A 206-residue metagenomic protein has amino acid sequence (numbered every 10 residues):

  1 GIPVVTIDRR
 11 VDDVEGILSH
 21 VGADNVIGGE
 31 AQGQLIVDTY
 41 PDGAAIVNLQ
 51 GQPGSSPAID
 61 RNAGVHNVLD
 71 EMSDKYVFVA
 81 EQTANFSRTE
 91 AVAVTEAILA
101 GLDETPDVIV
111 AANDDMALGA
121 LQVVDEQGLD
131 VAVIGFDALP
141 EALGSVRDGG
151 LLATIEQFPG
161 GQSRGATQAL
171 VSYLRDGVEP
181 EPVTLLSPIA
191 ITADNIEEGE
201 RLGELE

Functional and structural regions predicted by a protein language model:
G1, V65, A80, A84-G144: Hydrophobic alpha-helical
G1-I27, D38, A45, L139-L152 (+1 more regions): Flexible loop/hinge segments that line or gate small-molecule binding clefts
P3, I7, L35-G43, V68-K75 (+6 more regions): Structured segments of extracytoplasmic/periplasmic soluble domains in secreted or envelope-associated proteins
P3-D8, G22, A45-Q50, V79-A80 (+3 more regions): Structural recognition of the beta-strand scaffold that forms the well-ordered cores of secreted hydrolase catalytic
H20-D24, G28, P53, P57-D60 (+6 more regions): Extracytoplasmic/periplasmic, Sec-exported soluble proteins
V21-I46, D60, E90-V92, L139-A142 (+1 more regions): Hydrophobic alpha-helical segments within soluble ligand-binding/sensing domains
G28-Q32, S56-Y76, E90-V94, G119 (+2 more regions): Short, solvent-exposed amphipathic alpha-helices that sit in or adjacent to ligand/effector-binding or catalytic
L49, P53-P57, V68-E71, F158-E206: Hinge/cleft segment of the Venus flytrap/periplasmic-binding protein
